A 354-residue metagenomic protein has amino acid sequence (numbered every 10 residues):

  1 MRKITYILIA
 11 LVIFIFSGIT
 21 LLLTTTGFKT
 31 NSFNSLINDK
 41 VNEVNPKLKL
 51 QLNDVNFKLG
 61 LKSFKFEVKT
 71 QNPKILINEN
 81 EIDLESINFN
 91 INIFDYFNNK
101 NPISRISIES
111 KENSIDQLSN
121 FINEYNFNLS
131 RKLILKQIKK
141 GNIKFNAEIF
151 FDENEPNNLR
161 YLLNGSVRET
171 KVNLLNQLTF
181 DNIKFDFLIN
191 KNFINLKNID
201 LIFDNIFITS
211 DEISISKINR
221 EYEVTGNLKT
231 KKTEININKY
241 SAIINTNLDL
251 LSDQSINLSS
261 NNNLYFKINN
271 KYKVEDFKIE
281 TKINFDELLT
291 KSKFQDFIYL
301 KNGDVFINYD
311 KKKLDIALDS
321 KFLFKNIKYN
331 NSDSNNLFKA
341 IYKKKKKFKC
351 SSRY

Functional and structural regions predicted by a protein language model:
M1-I15: N-terminal Sec-pathway targeting helices
I15-I19, L163-N164: A short alpha-helix capping/helix-coil boundary motif
G18-N120, K132-N142, N146-P156, I194 (+1 more regions): Terminal hydrophobic membrane-targeting helix
I37, V41, I106-N173, F185-I194 (+2 more regions): Extended amphipathic, helix-rich lipid-handling scaffolds
N78, F94, Q177, I199 (+2 more regions): Surface loops and adjacent helix of pleckstrin homology
E81, S86, K184-D186, E212 (+1 more regions): Well-ordered beta-strand positions in beta-sheet-rich domains
